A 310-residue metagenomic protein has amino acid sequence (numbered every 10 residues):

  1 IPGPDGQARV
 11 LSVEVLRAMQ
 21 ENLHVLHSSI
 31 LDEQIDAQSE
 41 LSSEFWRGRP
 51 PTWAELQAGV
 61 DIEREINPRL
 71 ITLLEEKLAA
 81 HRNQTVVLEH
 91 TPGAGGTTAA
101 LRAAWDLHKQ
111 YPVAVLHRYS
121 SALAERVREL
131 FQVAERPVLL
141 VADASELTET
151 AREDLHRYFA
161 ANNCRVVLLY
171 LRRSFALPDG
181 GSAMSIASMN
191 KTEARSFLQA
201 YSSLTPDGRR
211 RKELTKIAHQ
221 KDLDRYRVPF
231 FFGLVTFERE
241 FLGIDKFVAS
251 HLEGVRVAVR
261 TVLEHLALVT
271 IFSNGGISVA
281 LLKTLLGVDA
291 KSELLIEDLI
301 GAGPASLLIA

Functional and structural regions predicted by a protein language model:
I1, T148, A160-S182: Sensor-1/coupling segment of RecA-like P-loop NTPase cores
I1-E76, R102: Charged, amphipathic alpha-helical interface modules that flank catalytic cores or transmembrane segments and mediate
D5-A37, A100, S188-G275: Amphipathic alpha-helical "lid/sensor" segments that cap RecA-like P-loop NTPase cores
H81-A100: Walker A/P-loop nucleotide-binding motif
H90, P112-A160, L171-R172: Conserved P-loop NTPase "ATPase switch" module shared by AAA+ and STAND
G95, L123-R126, E149-A151, F175-G180 (+1 more regions): Short, charged/polar "capping" segments at the starts of alpha-helices and the immediately preceding loops
A99, A122, F272-A310: C-terminal leucine-rich, beta-strand-based interaction scaffolds used for sensing/assembly
A103-L107: Hydrophobic residues on the short alpha-helix immediately C-terminal to a glycine-rich phosphate/catalytic loop
